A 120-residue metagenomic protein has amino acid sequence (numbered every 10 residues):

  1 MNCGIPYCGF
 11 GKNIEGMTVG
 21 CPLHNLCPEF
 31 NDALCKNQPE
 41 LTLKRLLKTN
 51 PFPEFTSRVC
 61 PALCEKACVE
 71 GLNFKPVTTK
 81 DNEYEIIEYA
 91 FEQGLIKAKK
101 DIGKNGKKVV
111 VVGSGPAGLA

Functional and structural regions predicted by a protein language model:
M1-K108: Ferredoxin-type iron-sulfur electron-transfer modules and their immediate structural context
V112-A117: Glycine-rich Rossmann-fold phosphate-binding loop(s) that bind the pyrophosphate of adenine dinucleotide cofactors
A120: Short alpha-helical segment within the catalytic ATP-binding CA
